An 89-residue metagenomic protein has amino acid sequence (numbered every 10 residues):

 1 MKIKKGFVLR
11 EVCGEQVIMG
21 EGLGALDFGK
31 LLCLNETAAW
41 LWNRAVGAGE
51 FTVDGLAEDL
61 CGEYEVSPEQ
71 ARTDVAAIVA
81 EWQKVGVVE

Functional and structural regions predicted by a protein language model:
M1-A39: Acidic, low-complexity/disordered tracts enriched in E/D and polar residues
K30-E89: Long, charge-rich, low-complexity alpha-helical segments
